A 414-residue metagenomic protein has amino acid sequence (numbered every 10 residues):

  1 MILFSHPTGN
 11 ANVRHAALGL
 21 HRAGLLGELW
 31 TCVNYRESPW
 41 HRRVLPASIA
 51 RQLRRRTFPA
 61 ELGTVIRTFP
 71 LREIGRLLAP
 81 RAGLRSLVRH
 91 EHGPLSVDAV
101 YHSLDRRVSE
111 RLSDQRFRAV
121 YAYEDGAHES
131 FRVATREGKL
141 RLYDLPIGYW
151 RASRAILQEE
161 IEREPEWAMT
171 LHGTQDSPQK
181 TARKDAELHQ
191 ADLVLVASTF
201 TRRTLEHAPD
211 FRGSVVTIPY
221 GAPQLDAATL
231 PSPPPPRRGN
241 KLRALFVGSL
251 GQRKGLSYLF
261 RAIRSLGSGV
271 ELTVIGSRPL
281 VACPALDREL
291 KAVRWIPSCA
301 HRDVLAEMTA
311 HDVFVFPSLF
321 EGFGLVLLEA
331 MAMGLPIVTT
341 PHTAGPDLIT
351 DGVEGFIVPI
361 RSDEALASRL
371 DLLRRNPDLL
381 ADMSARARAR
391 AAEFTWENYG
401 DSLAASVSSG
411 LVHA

Functional and structural regions predicted by a protein language model:
R42-P46, I74-S96, E137-A182: Acceptor-binding helix/loop patch of EC 2.4 sugar-transfer enzymes, predominantly nucleotide-sugar-dependent
L188, S298-C299, A306-H311: Short alpha-helical donor nucleotide-sugar binding micro-motif in glycosyltransferases
A222, P236-K254, F260-S265, T273: Conserved donor-binding/catalytic core segment of Leloir-type glycosyltransferases
A282-L305: Nucleotide-activated donor-binding/catalytic signature segment of Leloir-type glycosyltransferases, i.e., the conserved
L319: Aromatic "clamp/platform" in nucleotide-sugar-dependent glycosyltransferases that forms part of the donor/acceptor
P336-T339: Short hydrophobic beta-strand element within catalytic cores of glycosyltransferases and related nucleotide-activated
D351-G352, F356-S362, L372-P377: Conserved acidic donor-binding segment of nucleotide-sugar-dependent glycosyltransferases
L379-E393: A short, well-ordered alpha-helix in the C-terminal region of glycosyltransferases
